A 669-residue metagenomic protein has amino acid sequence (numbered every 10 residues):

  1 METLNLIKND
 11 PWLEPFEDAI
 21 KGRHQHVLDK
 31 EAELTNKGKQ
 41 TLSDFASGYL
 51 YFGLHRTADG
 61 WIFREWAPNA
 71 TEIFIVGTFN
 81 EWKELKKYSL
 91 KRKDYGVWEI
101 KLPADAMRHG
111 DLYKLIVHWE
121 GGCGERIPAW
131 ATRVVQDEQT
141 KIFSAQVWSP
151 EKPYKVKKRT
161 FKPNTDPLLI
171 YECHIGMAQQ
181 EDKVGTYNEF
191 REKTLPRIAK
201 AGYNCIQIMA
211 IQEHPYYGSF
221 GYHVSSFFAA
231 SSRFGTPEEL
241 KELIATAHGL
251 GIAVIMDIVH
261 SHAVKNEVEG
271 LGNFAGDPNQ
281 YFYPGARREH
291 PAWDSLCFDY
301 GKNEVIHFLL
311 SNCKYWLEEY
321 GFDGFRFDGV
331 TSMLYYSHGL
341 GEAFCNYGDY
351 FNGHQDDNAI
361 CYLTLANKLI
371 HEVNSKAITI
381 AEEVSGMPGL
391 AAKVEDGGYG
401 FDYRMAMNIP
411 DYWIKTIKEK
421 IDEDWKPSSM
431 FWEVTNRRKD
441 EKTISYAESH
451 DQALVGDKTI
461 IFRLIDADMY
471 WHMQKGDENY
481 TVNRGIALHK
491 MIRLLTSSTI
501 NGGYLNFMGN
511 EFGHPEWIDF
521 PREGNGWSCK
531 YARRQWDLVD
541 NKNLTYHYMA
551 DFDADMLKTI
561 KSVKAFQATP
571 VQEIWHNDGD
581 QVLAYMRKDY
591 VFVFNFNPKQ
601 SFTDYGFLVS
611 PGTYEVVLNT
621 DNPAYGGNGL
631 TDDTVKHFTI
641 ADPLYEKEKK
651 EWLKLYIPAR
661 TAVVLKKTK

Functional and structural regions predicted by a protein language model:
M1-A58, I62, K83-E84, S89-E172 (+3 more regions): The feature marks proteins involved in alpha-glucan
F63-A67, I73-G77, N597-T613: Surface-exposed beta-strand/loop patches in extracellular or lumenal glycoproteins
E65, L115, C173, I198 (+13 more regions): Conserved, mostly hydrophobic/aromatic
H109-Y113, K588, D633-K669: C-terminal beta-strand-rich structural cap/linker in extracellular carbohydrate-active enzymes
V135, P153, K157-T165, I170 (+3 more regions): Substrate-binding/active-site clefts of carbohydrate-active enzymes
G321-D323, G341-C529, K561-G606, T613 (+2 more regions): Conserved alpha/beta catalytic core and glycan-binding cleft of carbohydrate-active enzymes
N367-K368, N374-S375, R534-E573, A659 (+1 more regions): Aromatic- and carboxylate-lined catalytic core of secreted/periplasmic carbohydrate-active enzymes
H489-N510, T545-F552, M556, L655-I657 (+1 more regions): C-terminal substrate/ligand-recognition segments
